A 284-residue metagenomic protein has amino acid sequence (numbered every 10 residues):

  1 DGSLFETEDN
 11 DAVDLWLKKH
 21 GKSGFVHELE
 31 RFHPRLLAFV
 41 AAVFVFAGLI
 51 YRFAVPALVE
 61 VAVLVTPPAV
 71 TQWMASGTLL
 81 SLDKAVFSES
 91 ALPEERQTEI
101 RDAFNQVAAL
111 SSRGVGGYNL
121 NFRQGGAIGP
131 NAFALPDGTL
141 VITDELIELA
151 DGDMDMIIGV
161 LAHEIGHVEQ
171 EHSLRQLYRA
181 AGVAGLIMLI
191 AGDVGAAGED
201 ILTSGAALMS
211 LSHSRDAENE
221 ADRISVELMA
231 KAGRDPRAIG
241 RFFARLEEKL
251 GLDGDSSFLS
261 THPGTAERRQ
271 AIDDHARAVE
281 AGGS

Functional and structural regions predicted by a protein language model:
D1-G24: N-terminal intrinsically disordered, acidic low-complexity segments at the extreme N-terminus
K19-S284: A Zn2+-metalloprotease active-site environment signal
